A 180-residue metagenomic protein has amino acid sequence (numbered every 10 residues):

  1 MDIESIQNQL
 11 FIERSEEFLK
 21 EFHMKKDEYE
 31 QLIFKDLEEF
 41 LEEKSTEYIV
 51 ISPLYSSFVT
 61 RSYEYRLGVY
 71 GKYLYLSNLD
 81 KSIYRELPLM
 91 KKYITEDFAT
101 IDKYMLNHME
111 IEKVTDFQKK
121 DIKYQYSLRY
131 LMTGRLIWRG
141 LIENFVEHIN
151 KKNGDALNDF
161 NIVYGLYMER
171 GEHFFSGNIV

Functional and structural regions predicted by a protein language model:
M1-Q7, Q125-V180: Acidic, proline/glycine-rich low-complexity IDRs
E4, N8, E30-F34, E38 (+6 more regions): Generic detector of well-ordered alpha-helical segments enriched in charged/polar residues, highlighting helical
E4-Y48: Short N-terminal edge-element motif at the start of the domain
L19-F22, Y65-L67, K81-I83, E110 (+4 more regions): Generic preference for flexible, low-structure residues
K20-D27, D121, Q125-M132: Charge-dense, low-complexity intrinsically disordered segments
F40-K44, I101, H108, E112 (+1 more regions): Short secondary-structure junctions and interdomain/linker hinges
E43-A99: Aromatic- and glycine-enriched beta-alpha-beta binding-site module
L79-R129: Low-complexity, serine/threonine/proline-enriched polar segments
